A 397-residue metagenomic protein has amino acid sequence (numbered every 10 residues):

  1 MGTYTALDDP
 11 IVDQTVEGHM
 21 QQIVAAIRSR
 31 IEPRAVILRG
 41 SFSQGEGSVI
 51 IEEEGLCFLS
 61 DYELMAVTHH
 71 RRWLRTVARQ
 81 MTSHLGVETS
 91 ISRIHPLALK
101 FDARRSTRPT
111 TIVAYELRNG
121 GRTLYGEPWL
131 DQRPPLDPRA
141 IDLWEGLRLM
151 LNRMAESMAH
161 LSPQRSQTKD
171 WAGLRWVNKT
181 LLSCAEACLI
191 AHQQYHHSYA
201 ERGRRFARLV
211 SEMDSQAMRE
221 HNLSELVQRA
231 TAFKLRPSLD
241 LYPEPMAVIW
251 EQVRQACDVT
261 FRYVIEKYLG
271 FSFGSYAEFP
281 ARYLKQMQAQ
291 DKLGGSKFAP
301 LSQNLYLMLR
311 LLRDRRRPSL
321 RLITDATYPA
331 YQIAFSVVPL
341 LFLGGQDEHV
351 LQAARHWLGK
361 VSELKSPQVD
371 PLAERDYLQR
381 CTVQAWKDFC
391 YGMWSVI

Functional and structural regions predicted by a protein language model:
M1-S43: Helical scaffold of the NTase/Pol beta-like nucleotidyltransferase catalytic core
T3-V12, T76-A191, A200-A207, M213 (+1 more regions): Conserved NTP/Mg2+-binding pocket subregion across the NTase superfamily
R34, Y62, N178: Residue-level detector of short, conserved catalytic/binding motifs and their immediate flanks
G40, Q44-S83, I91-R104: Catalytic metal-binding acidic patch
R165-S166, T231-I397: Terminal (often C-terminal) interaction modules
A187-S198, G345-V350: Short helix-capping/linker segments at secondary-structure and domain boundaries
G203-A217, W357-V369: Short, mixed-charge aromatic SLiMs
D214-T231, V350-A354: Short, well-ordered alpha-helical segments that carry or flank key catalytic/ligand-binding motifs at enzyme/regulatory
